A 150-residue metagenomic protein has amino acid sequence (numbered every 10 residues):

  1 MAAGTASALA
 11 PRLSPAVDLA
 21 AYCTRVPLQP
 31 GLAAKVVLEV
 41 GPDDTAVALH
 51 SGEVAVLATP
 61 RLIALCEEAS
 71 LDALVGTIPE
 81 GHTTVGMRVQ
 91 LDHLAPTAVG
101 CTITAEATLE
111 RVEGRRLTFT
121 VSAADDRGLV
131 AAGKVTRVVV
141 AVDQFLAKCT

Functional and structural regions predicted by a protein language model:
A2, S7-K35: N-terminal leader/capping segments at the start of a protein or of a new domain
T24-A58: Catalytic strand-loop segment that frames the active site of acyl-thioester-processing enzymes
Q29-K35, R88, T102-T104, R116-T118 (+1 more regions): Intrinsic-disorder/low-complexity, polar/charged segments enriched in Ser/Thr/Lys/Arg/Asp/Glu/Gln
K35-G41, D92, K134-T136: Generic structural detector for well-ordered beta-strands
T59-I63, A132: Short, charged, low-complexity patches
A64-E68, D72: Short, residue-level hotspots on alpha-helical faces of the histone-fold and other alpha-helical interaction modules
L71-T104: Hydrophobic beta-strand-centered segment that forms part of the acyl-chain substrate-binding groove
A98-V99, T108-T150: HotDog/MaoC-like acyl-thioester-processing domains
